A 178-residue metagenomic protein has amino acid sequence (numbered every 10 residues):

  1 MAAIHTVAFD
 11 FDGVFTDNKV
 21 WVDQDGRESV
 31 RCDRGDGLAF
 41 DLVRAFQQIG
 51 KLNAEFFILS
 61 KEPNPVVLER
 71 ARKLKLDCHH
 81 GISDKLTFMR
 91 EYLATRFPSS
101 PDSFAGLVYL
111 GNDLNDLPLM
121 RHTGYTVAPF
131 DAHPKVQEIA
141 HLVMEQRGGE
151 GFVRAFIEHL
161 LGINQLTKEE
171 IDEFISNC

Functional and structural regions predicted by a protein language model:
M1-T87: Alpha-helical substrate-recognition element adjacent to the catalytic core
G26-D33, A39, C78-H79, L86-C178: Mg2+-dependent phosphoryl-transfer enzymes with acidic/Ser/Thr/Gly-rich catalytic loops
